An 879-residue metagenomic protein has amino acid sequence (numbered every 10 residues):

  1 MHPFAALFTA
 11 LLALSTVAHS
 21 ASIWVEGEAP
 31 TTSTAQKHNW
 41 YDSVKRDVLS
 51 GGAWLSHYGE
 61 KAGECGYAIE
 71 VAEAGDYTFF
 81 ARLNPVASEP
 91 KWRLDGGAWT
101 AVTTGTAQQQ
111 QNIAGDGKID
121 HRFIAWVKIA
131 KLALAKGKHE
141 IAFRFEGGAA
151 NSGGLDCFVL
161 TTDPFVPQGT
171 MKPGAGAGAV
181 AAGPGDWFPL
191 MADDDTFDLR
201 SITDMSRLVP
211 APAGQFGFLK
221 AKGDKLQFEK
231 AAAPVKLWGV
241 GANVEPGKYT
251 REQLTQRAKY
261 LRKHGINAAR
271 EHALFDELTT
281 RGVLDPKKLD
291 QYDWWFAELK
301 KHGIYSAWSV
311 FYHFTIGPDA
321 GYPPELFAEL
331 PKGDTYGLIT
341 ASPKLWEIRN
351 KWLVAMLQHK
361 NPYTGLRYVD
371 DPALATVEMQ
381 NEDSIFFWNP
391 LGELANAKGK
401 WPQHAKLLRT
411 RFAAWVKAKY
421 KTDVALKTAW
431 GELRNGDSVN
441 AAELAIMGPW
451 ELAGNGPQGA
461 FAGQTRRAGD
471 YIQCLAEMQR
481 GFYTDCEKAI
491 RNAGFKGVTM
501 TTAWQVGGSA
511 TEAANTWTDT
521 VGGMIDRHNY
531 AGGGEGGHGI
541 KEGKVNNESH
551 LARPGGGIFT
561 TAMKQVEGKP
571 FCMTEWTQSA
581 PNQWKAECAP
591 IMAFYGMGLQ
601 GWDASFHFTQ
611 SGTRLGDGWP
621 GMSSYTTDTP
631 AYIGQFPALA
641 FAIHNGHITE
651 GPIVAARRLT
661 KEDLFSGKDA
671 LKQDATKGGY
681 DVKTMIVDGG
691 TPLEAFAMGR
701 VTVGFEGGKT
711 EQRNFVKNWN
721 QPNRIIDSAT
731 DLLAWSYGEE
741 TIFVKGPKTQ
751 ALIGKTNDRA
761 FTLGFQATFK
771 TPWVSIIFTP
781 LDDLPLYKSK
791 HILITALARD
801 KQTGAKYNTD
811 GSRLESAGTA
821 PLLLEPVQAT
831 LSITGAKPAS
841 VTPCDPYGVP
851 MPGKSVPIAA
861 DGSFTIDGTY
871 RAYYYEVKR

Functional and structural regions predicted by a protein language model:
A5-S15: Bacterial N-terminal signal peptides
S20-W187, D193-D195, K222-D224, E229 (+1 more regions): Extracytoplasmic
A182-F216, S840: Short, basic/low-complexity N-terminal boundary segments at the transition from targeting/disordered tails
A211-K488, N492-G522: Active-site mouth of glycoside hydrolases
Q479-T499, G507, A513-A531, V545-R700 (+1 more regions): Catalytic-core region of carbohydrate-active enzymes that cleave or remodel glycosidic bonds
A640-P843: Long, low-hydrophobicity ectodomains and other hydrophilic envelope-associated domains
V827-D867: Proteolytic-maturation and junctional protease-sensitive modules
D861-R879: C-terminal beta-strand-rich structural cap/linker in extracellular carbohydrate-active enzymes
